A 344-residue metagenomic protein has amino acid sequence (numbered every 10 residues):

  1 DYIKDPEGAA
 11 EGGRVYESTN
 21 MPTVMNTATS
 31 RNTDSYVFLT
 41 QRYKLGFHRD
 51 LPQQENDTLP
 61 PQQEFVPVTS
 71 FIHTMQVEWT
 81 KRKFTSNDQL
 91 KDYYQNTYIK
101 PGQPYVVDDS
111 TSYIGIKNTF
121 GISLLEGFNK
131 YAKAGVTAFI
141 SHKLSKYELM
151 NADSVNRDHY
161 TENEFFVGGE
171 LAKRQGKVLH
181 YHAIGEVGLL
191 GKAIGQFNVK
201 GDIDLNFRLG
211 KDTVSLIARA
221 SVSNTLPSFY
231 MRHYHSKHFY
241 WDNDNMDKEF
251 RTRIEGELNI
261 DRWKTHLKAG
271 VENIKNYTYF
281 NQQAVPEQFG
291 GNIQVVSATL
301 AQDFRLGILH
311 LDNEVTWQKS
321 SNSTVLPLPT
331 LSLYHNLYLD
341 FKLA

Functional and structural regions predicted by a protein language model:
Y2-A9: A surface-exposed, glycine/aromatic-enriched loop/edge motif typical of exported proteins
E11-M25, K248: Surface-exposed acidic, glycine/proline-enriched linker/cap segments that occur as 15-30-residue helix-coil
V24-A344: Exposed, low-structure sequence patches enriched in small/polar residues
